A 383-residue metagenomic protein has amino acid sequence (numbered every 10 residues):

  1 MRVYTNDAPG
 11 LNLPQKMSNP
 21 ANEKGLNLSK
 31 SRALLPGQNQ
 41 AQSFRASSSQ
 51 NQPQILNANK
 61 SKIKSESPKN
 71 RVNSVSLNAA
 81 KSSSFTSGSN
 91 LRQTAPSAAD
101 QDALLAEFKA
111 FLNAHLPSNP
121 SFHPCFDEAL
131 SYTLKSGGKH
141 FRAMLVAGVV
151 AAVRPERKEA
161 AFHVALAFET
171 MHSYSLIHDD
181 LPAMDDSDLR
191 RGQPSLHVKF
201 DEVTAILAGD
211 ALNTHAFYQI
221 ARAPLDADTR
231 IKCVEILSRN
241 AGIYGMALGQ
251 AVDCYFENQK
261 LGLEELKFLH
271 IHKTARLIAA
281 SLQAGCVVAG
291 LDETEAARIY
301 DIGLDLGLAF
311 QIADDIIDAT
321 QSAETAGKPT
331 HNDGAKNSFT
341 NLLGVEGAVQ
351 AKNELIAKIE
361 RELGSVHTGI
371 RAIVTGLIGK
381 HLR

Functional and structural regions predicted by a protein language model:
M1-S18, N22-K30, L34-G37, S43-R45 (+2 more regions): All-alpha prenyltransferase/terpene-synthase fold signal
